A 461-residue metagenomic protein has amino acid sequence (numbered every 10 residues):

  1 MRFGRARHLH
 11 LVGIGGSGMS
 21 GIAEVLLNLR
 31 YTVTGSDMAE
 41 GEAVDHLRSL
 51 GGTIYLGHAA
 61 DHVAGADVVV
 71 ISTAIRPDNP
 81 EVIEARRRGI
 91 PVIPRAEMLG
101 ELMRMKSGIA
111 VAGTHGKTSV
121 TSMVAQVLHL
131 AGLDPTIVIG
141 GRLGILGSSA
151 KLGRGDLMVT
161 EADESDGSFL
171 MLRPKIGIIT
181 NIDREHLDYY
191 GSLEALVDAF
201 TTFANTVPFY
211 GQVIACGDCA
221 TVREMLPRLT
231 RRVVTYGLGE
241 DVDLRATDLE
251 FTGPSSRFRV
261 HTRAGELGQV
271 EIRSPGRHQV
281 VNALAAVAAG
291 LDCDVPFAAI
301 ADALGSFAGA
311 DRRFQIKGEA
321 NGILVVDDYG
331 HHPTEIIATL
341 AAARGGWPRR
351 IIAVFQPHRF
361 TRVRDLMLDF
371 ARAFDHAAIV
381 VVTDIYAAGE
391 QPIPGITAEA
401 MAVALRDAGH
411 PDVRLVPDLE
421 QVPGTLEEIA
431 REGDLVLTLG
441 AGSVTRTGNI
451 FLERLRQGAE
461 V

Functional and structural regions predicted by a protein language model:
M1-M98, A220, V242-T247, L267 (+3 more regions): N-terminal leader/targeting and accessory segments in enzymes
R2-H10, G18, E24-L29, I176 (+3 more regions): Nucleotide phosphate-binding/pyrophosphate-handling subdomain across enzymes that bind or process nucleotide phosphates
V25-Y31, R48, H62, T73-G217 (+4 more regions): Phosphate-binding loop of NTP-binding sites
Y31-M38, Q212-G217, I352-Q356, H376-A387: Short internal beta-strands
S36-D37, Y55-H58, I93-G100, I137-G141 (+5 more regions): Beta-strand->loop->alpha-helix junctions that form or flank phosphate-binding loops in nucleotide-handling enzymes
T53-G65, S148, D418-Q421, L426: Short acidic low-complexity segments
V63-V68, D156, R431-D434: Short acidic/histidine-rich motifs immediately flanking catalytic phosphotransfer sites in two-component signaling
A371-E432: C-terminal helical cap/extension that packs against the catalytic core of soluble nucleotide-cofactor enzymes
